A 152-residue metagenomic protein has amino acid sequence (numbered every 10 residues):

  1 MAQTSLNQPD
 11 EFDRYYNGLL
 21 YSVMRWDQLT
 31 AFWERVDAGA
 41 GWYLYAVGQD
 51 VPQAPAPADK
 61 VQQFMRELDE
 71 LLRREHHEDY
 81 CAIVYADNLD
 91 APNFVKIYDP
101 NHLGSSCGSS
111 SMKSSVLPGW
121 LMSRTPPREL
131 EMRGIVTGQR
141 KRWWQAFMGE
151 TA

Functional and structural regions predicted by a protein language model:
M1-D50: N-terminal "first-domain core" detector
L20-L29, V36, P92-A152: Polybasic, proline/glycine-rich intrinsically disordered low-complexity segments
G39-W42, E78-A82: Short, surface-exposed beta-edge/turn micro-motifs
Y45, V84, K96-Y98: Residues in well-ordered beta-strands of folded domains
A46-G48, M65, D87-L89: Generic secondary-structure microfeatures
Q49-P55, D59, L89-P92: Short acidic, S/G/P-rich loop/turn micro-motifs used as interaction or catalytic elements
P57-D79: Short linear interaction motifs
D79-A91: Short, structured protein-protein interaction patches enriched in aromatics and acidic/basic residues, typified by
